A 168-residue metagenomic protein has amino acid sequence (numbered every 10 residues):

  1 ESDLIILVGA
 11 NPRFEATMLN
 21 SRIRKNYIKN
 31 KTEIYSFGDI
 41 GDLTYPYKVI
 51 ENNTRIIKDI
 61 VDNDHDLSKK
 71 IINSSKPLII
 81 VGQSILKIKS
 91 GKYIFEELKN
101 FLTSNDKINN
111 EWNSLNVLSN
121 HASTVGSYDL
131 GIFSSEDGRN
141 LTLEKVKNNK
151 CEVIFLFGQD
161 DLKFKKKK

Functional and structural regions predicted by a protein language model:
E1-R22, N26, Y35-S75, I80-K168: Extended redox/cofactor-interaction regions of prokaryotic respiratory oxidoreductases
